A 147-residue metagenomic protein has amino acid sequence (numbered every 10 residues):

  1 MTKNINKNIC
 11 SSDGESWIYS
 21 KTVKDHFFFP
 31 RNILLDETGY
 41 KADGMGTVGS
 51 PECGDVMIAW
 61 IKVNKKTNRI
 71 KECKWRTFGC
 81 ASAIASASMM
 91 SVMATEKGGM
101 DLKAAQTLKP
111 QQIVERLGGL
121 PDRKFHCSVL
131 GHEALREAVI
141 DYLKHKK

Functional and structural regions predicted by a protein language model:
T2-E37, M45-G46, N64, M100-K147: C-terminal binding/interaction regions
G39-M45, K71-E72: Short, hydrophobic/aromatic-rich segments at coil-to-beta transitions
P51-D55, G119: Active-site cofactor/cluster-binding pocket
E52-C53, T77-A87, C127: Short, thiol/selenol-centered motifs that function as redox-active sites or metal-ligating centers
D55-K65: Short beta-strand elements
T67-F78, E115-G118: Immediate flanking context of iron-sulfur cluster ligation sites
R69-K71, A94-Q106: Phosphate-handling active-site elements
S82-M100: Alpha-helical support elements that line or immediately flank enzyme active sites and cofactor-binding pockets
